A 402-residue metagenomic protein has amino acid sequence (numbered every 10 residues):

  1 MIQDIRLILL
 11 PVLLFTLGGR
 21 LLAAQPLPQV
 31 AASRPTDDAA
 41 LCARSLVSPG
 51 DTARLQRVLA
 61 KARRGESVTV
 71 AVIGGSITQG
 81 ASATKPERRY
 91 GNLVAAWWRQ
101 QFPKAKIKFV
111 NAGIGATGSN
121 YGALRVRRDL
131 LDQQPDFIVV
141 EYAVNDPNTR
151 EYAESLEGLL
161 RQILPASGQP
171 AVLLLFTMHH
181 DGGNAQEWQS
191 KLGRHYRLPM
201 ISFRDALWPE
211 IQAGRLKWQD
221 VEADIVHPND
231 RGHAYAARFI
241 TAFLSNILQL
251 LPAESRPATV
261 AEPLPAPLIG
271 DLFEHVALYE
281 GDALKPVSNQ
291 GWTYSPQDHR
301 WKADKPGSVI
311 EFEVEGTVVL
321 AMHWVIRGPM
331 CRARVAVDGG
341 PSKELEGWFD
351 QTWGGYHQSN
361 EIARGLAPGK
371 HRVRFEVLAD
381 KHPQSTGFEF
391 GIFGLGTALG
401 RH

Functional and structural regions predicted by a protein language model:
M1-V72, T78-K85, R99-A105, Q133 (+3 more regions): N-terminal secretory targeting modules
L27-A32, R54, A171-F176, N184-V221 (+1 more regions): Extracellular serine-dependent O-acyl
L59, A71-I73, Q79, S119-A153: Oxyanion-hole/transition-state-stabilizing segment in secreted/luminal serine hydrolases and related acyltransferases
T69-I73, K108-G113, F137-Y142, A171-F176 (+1 more regions): Structural recognition of the beta-strand scaffold that forms the well-ordered cores of secreted hydrolase catalytic
S76-Q79, I114-S119, A143-T149, P170 (+3 more regions): Solvent-exposed loop/turn segments at secondary-structure junctions within structured extracellular/periplasmic domains
A81-P86, Y121-L124, T149-A153, N184-W188 (+2 more regions): Short, solvent-exposed loop/turn and secondary-structure capping segments
E87-R99: Short catalytic helix/loop segments, enriched in acidic residues and glycine and frequently bearing histidine
E141-N145, E154-K191: Active-site segments of SGNH/GDSL-like serine hydrolases that catalyze O-acetyl group transfer/hydrolysis on lipids
